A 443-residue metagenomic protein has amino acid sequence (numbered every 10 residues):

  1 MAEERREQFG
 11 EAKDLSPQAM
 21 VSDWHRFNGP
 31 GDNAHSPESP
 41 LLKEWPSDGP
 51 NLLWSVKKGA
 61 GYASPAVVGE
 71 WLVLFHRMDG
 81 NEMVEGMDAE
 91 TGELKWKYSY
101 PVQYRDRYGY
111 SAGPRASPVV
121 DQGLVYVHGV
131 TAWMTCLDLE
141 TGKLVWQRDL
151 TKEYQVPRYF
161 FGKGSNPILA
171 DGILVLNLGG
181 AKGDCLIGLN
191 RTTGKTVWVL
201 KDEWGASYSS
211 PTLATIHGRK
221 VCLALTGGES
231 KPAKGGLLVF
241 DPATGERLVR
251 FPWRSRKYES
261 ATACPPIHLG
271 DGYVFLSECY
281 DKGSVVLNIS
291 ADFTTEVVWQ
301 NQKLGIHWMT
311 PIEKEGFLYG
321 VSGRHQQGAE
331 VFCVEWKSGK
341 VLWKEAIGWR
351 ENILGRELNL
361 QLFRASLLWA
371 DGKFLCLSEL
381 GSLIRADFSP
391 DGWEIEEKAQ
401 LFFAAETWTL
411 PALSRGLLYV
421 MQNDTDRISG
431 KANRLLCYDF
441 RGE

Functional and structural regions predicted by a protein language model:
M1-E443: Noncatalytic, solvent-exposed loop/strand surfaces of beta-propeller-type extracellular/periplasmic domains
